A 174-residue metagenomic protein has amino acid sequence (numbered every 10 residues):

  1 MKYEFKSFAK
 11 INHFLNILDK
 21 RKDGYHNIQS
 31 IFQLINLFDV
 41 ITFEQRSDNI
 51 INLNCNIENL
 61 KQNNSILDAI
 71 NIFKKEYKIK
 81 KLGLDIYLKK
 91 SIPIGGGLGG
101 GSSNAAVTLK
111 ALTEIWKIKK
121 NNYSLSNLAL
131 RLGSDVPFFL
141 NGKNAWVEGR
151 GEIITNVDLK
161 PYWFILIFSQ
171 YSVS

Functional and structural regions predicted by a protein language model:
K2-L82: N-terminal beta-alpha supersecondary unit
K2-Q33, I118-S174: ATP-dependent small-molecule kinase catalytic core of the GHMP/sugar-kinase superfamily and closely related
L18, D48, E58, S91-P93 (+2 more regions): Residue-level signature for short turns and capping positions that connect secondary-structure elements
L53, I86-L88, V147: Generic preference for hydrophobic
S65-I72, N104-V107, A111, L128: Generic beta-strand or strand-like secondary-structure segments
K75-D85, A111-L130: Phosphate-handling active-site elements
L84-G96: Short pre-catalytic strand/loop immediately N-terminal to key active-site residues, enriched for Gly-Thr
G96-S124, F138, G142: DPxDG-like acidic metal-binding loop motif
